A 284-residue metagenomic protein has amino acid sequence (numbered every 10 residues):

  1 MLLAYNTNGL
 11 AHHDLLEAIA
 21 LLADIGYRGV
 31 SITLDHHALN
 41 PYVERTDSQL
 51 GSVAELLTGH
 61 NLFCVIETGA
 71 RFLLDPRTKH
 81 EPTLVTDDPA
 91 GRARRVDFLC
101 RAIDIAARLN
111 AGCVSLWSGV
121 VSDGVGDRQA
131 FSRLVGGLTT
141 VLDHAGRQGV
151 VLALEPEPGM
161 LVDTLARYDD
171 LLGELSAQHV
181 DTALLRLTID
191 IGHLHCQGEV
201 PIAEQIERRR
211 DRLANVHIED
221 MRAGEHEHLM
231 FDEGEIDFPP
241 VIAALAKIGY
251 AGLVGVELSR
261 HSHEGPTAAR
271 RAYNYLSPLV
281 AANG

Functional and structural regions predicted by a protein language model:
M1-A4, A11-R28, A54, T58-N61 (+5 more regions): Histidine-acidic metal/acid-base catalytic patches
N6, P41, T83, P156-G159 (+2 more regions): Conserved short-loop catalytic and cofactor-binding motifs
G9-A11, L34-H36, A70-F72, S118-S122 (+4 more regions): Active-site-proximal loop/turn and secondary-structure-junction residues that shape catalytic pockets, frequently
L16-E17, L56-H60, L73-R186: Active-site acidic/histidine proton-transfer and metal-coordination neighborhood in alpha/beta enzyme cores
I25-H37, I66-K79: Short, conserved active-site loops that position catalytic residues or coordinate cofactors/metal ions across diverse
T33-A54, S122: Glycine-rich, proline-tolerant flexible connector loops at the mouths of alpha/beta enzymes
H37-P41, V85, S122-D127, H195-Q197 (+2 more regions): A short acidic, helix-capping loop that chelates divalent metal ions and anchors anionic groups
P41-L50, P76-R77, D127, G265-P266: Metal-dependent catalytic neighborhoods of phosphoester/phosphodiester hydrolases
